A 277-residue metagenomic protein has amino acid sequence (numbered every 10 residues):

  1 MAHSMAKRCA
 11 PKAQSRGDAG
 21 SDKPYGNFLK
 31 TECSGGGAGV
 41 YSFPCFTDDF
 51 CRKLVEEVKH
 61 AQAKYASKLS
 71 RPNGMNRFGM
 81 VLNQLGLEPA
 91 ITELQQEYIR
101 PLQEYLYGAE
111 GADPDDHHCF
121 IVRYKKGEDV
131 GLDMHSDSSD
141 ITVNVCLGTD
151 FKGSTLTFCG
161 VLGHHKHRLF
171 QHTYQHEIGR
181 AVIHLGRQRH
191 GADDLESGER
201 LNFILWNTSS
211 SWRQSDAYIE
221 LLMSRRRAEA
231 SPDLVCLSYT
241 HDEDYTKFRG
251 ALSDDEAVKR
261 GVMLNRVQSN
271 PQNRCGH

Functional and structural regions predicted by a protein language model:
M1-Y41, R227-H277: Fe(II)/2-oxoglutarate
C9-A112, N273: Non-heme Fe(II)/2-oxoglutarate
C33, D48-C51, V55, S70 (+4 more regions): Short linear sequence elements within intrinsically disordered, low-complexity coil regions
T47, H117, T155-H164, S231-E243: Short secondary-structure transition/capping segments
N83-L94, E128-S136, P232-L237: Short, charged low-complexity intrinsically disordered segments located at boundaries of structured domains
Q96-A109, S197-S210, D233-Y245, S253-N265: A broadly tuned preference for mixed-charge, low-complexity surface segments
E104-R227, N273-H277: Catalytic core of non-heme Fe(II) oxygenases with the double-stranded beta-helix
